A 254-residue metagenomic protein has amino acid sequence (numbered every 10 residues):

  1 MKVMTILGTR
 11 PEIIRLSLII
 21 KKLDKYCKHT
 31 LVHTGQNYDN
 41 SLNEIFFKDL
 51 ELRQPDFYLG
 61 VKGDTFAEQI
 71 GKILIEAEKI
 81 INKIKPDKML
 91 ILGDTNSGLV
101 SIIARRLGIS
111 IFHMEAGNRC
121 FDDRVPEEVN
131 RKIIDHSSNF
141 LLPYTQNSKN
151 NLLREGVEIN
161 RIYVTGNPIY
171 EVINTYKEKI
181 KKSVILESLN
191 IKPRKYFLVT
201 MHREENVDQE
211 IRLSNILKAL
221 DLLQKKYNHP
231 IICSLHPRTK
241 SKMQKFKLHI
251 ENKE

Functional and structural regions predicted by a protein language model:
K2, K28-T30, S110, R161 (+1 more regions): Residues at the starts of beta-strands that form the adenosine-phosphate
M4-L7, I13-K22, F46, Y58-G156: Active-site and donor-binding regions of nucleotide-sugar-utilizing enzymes
I19-K28, A219-Y227: A short, Lys/Arg-enriched amphipathic alpha-helix followed by its capping loop at the start of a domain
H29-N37: A short beta-strand-loop structural module common to alpha/beta enzyme folds
Q36, E44, I180-E254: Donor-nucleotide binding loops and adjacent catalytic segments primarily of GT-B fold Leloir glycosyltransferases
N37-R53: N-terminal beta-loop-helix "entrance" segment that forms/cooperates in small-molecule cofactor or anionic ligand
N37-S41, G60, S137-R212: A nucleotide-sugar donor-handling region in carbohydrate enzymes
